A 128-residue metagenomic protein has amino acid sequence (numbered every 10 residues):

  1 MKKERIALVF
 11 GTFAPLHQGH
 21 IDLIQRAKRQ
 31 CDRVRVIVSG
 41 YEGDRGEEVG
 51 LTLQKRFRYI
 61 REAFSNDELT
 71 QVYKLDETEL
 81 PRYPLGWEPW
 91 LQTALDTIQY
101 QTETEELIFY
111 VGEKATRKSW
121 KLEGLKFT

Functional and structural regions predicted by a protein language model:
M1-T128: Nucleotidyltransferase catalytic core that binds NTPs
